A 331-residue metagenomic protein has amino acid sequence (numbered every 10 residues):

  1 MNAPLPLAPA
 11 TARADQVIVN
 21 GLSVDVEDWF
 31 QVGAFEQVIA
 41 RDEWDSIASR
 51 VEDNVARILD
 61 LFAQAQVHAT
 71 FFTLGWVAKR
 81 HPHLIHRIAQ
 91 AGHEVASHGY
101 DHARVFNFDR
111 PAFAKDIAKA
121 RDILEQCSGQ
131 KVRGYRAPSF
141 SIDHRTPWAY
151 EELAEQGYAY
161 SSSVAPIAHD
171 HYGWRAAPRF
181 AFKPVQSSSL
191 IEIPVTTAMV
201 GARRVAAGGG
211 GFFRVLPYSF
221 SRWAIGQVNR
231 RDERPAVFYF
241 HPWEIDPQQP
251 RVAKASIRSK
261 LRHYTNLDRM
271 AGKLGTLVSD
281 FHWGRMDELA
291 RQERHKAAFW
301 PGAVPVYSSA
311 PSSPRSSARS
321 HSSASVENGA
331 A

Functional and structural regions predicted by a protein language model:
N2-L7, V215-P311, R315, V326-A331: C-terminal domain-boundary segment and adjacent tail
N2-P9, E125, Q130-R133, A137-Y239 (+1 more regions): Active-site-adjacent pocket scaffolds in enzyme catalytic domains
P4-E94: Active-site beta->alpha N-cap acidic-glycine motif
D25, F62, H98, Y135 (+4 more regions): Conserved, mostly hydrophobic/aromatic
R41-S49, F72-L74, D101-F113, P138-S141 (+2 more regions): The substrate-binding groove and active-site-proximal loops of carbohydrate-active enzymes, especially glycoside
V55-L59, P82-H86, A114-R121, Y150 (+2 more regions): Generic structural signal for well-ordered alpha-helices, preferentially at hydrophobic/aromatic core positions
A65-T146, Y158, S163-D170, S188 (+1 more regions): Metal-dependent polysaccharide deacetylase catalytic core of the NodB/CE4 family, i.e., the active-site-bearing domain
